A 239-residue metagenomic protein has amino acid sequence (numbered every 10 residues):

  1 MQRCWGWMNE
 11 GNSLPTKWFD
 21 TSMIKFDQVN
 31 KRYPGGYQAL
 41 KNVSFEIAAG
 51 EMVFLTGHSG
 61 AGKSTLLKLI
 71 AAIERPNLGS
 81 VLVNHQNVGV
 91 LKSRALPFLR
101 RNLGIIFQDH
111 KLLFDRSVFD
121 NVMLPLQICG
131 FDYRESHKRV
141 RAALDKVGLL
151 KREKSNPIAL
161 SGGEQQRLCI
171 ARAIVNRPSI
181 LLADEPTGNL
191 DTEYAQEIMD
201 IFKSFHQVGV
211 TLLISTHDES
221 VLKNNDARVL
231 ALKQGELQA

Functional and structural regions predicted by a protein language model:
P34, V88-G104, Q207: ABC ATPase NBD coupling module
A71: Helix-to-loop junction immediately C-terminal to a conserved catalytic motif
G79-N87: Conserved ABC transporter NBD signature motif
R116-M123: Short coil-to-helix segment of the ABC ATPase nucleotide-binding domain corresponding to the Q-loop/switch region
N156-L160, E164-Q166: Conserved ABC ATPase signature
V175-S179: A short, proline-enriched helix->beta-strand linker immediately N-terminal to the Walker B motif in ABC-type P-loop
L181-D184: Catalytic Walker B motif of ABC-type/P-loop ATPase nucleotide-binding domains
